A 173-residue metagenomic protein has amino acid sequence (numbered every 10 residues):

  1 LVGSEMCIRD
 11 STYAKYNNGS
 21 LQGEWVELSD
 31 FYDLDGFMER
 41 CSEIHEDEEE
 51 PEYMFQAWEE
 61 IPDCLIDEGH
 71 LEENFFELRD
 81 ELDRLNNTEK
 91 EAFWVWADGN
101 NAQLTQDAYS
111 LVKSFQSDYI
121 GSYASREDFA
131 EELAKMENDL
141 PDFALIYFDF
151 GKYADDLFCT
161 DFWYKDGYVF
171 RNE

Functional and structural regions predicted by a protein language model:
L1-C7: Short, small-residue-biased leader/transition segments that mark boundaries at the very start of proteins
I8-A14: A short beta-strand micro-motif
K15, E127-E173: Acidic, proline/glycine-rich low-complexity IDRs
Y16-L21: Short N-terminal binding/cap micro-motifs at the start of the first secondary-structure element
V26: IQ-motif-like calmodulin-binding regions
D33-Q103: Structured domain cores in non-transmembrane regions
D83, W94, D98-K113, M136 (+1 more regions): The transition from N-terminal targeting/processing segments to the mature protein
Y119-R126: Short helix/strand-capping turn motifs
